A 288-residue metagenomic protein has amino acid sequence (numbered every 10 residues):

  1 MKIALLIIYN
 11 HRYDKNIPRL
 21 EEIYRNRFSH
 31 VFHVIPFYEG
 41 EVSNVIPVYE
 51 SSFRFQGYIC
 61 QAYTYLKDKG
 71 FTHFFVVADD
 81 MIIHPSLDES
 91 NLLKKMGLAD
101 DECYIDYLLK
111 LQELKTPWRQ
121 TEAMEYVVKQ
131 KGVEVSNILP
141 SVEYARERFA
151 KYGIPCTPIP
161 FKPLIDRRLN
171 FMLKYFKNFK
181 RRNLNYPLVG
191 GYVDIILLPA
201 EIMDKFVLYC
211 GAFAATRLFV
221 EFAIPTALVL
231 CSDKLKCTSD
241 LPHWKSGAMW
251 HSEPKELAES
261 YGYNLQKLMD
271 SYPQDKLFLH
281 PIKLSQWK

Functional and structural regions predicted by a protein language model:
M1-E22: N-proximal low-complexity "stem/linker" segments adjacent to membrane-targeting elements
M1-K2, S29, K69-H73: Short coil/turn segments at beta-strand junctions that form active-site/ligand-binding loops
L6-Y9, F28-F37: Short, hydrophobic beta-strand segments that form beta-sheet elements in well-ordered domains
R12, R54-Y58, T216-V220: Short, glycine/acidic-rich beta->alpha junctions
R19-V31: Short, acidic, metal-binding catalytic loop of nucleotide-sugar glycosyltransferases
V34-R119, M124: Active-site-proximal specificity loops/subdomain of glycosyltransferases
I82-A212, R217: Conserved catalytic core of nucleotide-sugar-dependent glycosyltransferases
L164-K288: C-terminal catalytic/acceptor-binding lobe
